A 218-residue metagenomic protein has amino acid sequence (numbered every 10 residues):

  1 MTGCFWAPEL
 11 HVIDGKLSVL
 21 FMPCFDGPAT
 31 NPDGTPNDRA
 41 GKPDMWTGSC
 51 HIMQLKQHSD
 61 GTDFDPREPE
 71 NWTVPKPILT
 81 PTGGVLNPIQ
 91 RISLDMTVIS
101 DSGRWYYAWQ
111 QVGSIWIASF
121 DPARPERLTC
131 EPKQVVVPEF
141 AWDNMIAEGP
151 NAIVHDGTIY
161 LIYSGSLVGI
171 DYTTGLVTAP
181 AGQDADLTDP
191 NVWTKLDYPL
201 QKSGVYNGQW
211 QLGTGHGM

Functional and structural regions predicted by a protein language model:
M1-M218: Carbohydrate-active catalytic/glycan-binding domains of CAZyme proteins, especially the secreted or lumenal ectodomains
